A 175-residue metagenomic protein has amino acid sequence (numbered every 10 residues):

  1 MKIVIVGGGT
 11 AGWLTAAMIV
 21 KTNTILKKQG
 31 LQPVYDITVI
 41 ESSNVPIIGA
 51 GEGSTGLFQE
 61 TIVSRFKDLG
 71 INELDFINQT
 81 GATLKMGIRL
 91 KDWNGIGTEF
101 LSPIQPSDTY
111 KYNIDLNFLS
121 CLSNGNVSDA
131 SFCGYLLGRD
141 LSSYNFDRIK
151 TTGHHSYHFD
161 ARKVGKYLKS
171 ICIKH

Functional and structural regions predicted by a protein language model:
M1-T38: N-terminal Rossmann-like FAD-binding beta1-loop-alpha1 element of flavoenzymes
M18-I25, S64-D68, I171: Active-site catalytic microenvironments for nucleophilic, acid-base chemistry
V39-N44: Conserved acidic E/D residue at the C-terminus of a beta-strand in Rossmann-like folds
P46-L137: Dinucleotide-binding Rossmann-like beta1-alpha1 core, especially the glycine-rich loop that anchors the ADP
G53, T151-I171: Short beta-strand to alpha-helix junction loop
Y144-I149: Residues forming anionic-ligand binding surfaces in small-molecule and nucleic-acid pockets of primarily soluble enzymes
